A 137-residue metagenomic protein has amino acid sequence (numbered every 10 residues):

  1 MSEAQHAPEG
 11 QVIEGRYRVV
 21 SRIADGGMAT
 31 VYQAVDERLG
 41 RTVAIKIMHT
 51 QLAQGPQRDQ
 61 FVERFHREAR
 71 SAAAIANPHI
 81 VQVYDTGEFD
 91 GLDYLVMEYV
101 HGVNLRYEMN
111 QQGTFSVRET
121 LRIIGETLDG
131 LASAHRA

Functional and structural regions predicted by a protein language model:
M1-A137: Conserved ATP-binding/catalytic core of the eukaryotic-like protein kinase fold, especially serine/threonine kinases
